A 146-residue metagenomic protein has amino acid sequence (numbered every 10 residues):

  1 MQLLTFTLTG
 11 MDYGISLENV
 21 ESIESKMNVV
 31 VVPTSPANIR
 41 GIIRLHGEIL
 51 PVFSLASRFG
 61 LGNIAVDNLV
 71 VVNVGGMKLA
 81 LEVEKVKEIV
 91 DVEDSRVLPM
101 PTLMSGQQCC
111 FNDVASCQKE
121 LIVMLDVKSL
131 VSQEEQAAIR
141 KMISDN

Functional and structural regions predicted by a protein language model:
M1-N146: An acidic, low-aromatic, low-complexity terminal/linker signal
